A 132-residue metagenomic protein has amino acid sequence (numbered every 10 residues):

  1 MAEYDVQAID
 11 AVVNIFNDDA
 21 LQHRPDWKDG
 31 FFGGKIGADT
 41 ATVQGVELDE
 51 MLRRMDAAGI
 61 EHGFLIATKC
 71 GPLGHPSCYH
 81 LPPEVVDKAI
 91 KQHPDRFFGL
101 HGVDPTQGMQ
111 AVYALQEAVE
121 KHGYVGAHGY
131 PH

Functional and structural regions predicted by a protein language model:
M1-T68, L73-S77: An N-terminally biased module of ancient metal coordination in phosphate/nucleic-acid-related enzymes
E61-H62, K69-H132: Active-site gating/metal-coordination segments in enzymes
